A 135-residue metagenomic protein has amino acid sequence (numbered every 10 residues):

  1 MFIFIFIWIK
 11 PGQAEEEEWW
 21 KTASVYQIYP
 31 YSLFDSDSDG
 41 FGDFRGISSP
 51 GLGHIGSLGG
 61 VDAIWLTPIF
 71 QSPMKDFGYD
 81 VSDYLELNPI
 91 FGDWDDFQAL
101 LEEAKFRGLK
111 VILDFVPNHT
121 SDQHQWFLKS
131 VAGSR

Functional and structural regions predicted by a protein language model:
M1-F6: Bacterial N-terminal signal peptides
W8, E15-R135: Acidic/aromatic-lined carbohydrate-recognition and catalytic surfaces of CAZymes acting on diverse glycans
